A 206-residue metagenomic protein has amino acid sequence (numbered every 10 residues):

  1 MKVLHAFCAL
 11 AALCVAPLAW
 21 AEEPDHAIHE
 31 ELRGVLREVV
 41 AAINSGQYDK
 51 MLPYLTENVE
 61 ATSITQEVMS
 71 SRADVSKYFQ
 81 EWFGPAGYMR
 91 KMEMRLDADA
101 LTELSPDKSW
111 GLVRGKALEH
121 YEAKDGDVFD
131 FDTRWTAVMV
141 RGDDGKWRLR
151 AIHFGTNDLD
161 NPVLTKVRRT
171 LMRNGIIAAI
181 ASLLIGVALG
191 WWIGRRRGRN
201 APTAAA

Functional and structural regions predicted by a protein language model:
M1-C8: Bacterial N-terminal signal peptides that target proteins for export
C8-A9, A19: Cleavable N-terminal signal peptides
W20-S45, D49, P53, R168-R173 (+2 more regions): Short, low-complexity N-terminal intrinsically disordered segments enriched in polar/charged residues
E22-D25, D130-T165: Short beta-strand edge/turn micro-motifs at domain boundaries
D49-L52, T56-L104, S109: A solvent-exposed, acidic/Ser-Thr-rich amphipathic alpha-helical stretch
L96-T102, A117-E119, R134-R141: Hydrophobic/aromatic beta-strand elements that line small-molecule binding cavities or substrate pockets in beta-rich
L101-G111, D127, M139-R148: A short, structured loop/turn motif at beta-sheet edges
